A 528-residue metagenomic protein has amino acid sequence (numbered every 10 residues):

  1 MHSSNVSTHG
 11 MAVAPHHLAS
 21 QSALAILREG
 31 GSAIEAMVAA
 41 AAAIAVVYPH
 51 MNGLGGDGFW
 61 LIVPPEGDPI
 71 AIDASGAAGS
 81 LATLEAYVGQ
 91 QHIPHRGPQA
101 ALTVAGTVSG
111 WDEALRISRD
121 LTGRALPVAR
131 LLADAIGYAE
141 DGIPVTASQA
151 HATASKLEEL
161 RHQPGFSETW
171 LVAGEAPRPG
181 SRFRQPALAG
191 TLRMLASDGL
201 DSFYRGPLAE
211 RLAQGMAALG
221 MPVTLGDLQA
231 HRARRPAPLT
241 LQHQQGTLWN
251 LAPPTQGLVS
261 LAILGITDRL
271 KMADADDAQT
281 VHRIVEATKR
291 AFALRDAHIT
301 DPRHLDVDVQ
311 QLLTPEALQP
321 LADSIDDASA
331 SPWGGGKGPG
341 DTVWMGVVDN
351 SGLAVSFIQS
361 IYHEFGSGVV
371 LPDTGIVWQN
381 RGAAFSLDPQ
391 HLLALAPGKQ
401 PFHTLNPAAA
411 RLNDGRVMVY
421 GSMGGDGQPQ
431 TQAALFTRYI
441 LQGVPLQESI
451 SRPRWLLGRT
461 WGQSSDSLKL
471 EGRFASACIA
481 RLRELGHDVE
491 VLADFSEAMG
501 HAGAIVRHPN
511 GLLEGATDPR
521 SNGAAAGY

Functional and structural regions predicted by a protein language model:
M1-R28, A33-D198, F203-R205, A209-L248 (+4 more regions): Noncatalytic scaffold domains of N-terminal-nucleophile
V46-I70, P222-L225, L353-M418, Q442 (+1 more regions): Active-site rim segments in enzyme catalytic domains, especially the processed small/beta chain of N-terminal
N52-P64, V343-V348, P407-A409, M499-R507 (+1 more regions): Short beta-strand scaffold segments in enzyme catalytic cores
A77, Y362-E364, G425: A short acidic/small-residue loop/turn micro-motif
R235, P339-T342, H403-L405: Short, small/polar residue-rich loop motifs at catalytic or cofactor-binding pockets
N250-T255, A410-G427, Y439: Extended C-terminal regions of large enzymes
K271-I361, D373-T374, R381: Internal maturation/activation junctions in enzymes
V281, H304, S351, K399 (+2 more regions): Extended C-terminal subregions enriched in glycine
